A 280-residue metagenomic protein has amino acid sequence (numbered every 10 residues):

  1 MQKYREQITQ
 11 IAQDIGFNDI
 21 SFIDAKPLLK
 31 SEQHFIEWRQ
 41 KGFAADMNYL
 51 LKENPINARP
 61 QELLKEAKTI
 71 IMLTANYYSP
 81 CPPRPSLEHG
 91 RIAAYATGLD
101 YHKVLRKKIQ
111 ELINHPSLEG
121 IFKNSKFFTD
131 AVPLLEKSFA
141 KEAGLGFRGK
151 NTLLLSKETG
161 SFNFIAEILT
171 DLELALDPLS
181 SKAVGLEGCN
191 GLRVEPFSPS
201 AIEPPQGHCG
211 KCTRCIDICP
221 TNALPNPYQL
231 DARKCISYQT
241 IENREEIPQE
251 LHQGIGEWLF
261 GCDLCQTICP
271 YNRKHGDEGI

Functional and structural regions predicted by a protein language model:
M1-K182, P205-Q206, I247, G256-E257: Auxiliary alpha/beta "docking" domains used to position bulky ligands
D171-L174, I202, K234-N243: A short, charged helix-loop
G210: Residue-level hotspots at or immediately adjacent to binding/recognition sites across diverse folds
R214-S237, R244, I255-I280: Iron-sulfur cluster-binding cysteine motifs and their immediate structural context in ferredoxin-like electron-transfer
